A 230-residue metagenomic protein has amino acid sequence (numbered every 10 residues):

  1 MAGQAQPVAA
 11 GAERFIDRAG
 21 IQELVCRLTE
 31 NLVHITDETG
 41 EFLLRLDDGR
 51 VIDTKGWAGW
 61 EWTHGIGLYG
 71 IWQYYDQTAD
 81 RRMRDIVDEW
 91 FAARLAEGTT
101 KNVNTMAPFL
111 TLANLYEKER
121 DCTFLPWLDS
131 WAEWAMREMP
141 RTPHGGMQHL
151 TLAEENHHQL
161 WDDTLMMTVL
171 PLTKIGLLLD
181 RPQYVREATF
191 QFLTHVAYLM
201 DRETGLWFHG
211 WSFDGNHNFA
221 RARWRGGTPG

Functional and structural regions predicted by a protein language model:
A2-E89, C122-G146: Low-complexity, Ser/Thr/Pro/Gly-enriched N-terminal "stalk/linker" regions
P7-A9, G59-Y75, K101-E117, L160-L177 (+1 more regions): Well-ordered alpha-helical segments within folded domains of soluble proteins
R18, Q22, W57, L125 (+3 more regions): Amphipathic, non-membrane alpha-helical segments in soluble helical-bundle scaffolds
R27, N31, Q73, A93 (+5 more regions): Alpha-helical scaffold segments in carbohydrate-active enzymes
L32-A58, R82-M106, R137-H158, A197-W224: Glycine- and aromatic-rich loop/turn segments at beta-sheet edges
T99-N102, M106-P171: Extracytoplasmic mature domains of secreted/periplasmic and thylakoid-lumen proteins
D162-G230: Extended ligand-binding clefts on enzyme/binding-domain cores
